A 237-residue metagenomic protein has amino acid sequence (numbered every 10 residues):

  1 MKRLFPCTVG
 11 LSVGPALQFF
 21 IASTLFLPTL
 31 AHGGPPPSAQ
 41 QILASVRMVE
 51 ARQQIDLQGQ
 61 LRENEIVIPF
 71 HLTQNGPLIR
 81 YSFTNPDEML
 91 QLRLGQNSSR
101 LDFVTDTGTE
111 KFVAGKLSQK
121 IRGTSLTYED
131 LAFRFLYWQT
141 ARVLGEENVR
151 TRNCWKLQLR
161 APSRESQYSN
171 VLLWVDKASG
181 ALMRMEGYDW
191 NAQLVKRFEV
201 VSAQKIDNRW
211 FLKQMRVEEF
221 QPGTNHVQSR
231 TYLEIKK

Functional and structural regions predicted by a protein language model:
M1-R3: Positively charged n-region of N-terminal signal peptides that target proteins for export
A22-V67, T73, P77: N-terminal leader/targeting segments and the immediate start of mature chains
G34-A44, M48-Q54, Q96-S169, D189-A192: Flexible, processing/modification-adjacent segments and terminal tails in exported/periplasmic/extracellular proteins
I55-G59, F70, I79-Y81, L101 (+3 more regions): One face of beta-strands
N153-K237: Gly/Pro-enriched, hydrophobic low-complexity segments that function as extracytoplasmic propeptides/linkers
